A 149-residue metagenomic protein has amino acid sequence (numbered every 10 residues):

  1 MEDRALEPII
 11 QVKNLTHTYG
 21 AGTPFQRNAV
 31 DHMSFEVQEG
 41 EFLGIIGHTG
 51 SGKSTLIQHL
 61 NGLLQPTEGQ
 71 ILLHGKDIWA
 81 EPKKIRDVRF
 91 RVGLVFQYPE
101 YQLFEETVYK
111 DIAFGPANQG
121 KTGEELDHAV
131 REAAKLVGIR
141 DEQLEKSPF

Functional and structural regions predicted by a protein language model:
E2-I9, T18-H32, E81-K84, G123: A short, flexible loop at the N-terminus of ABC-type nucleotide-binding domains that lies
A21, Q70-D87: ABC ATPase NBD Q-loop/coupling interface
G44, R86-F96, E106, A113: ABC nucleotide-binding domain signature
I46-H48: The feature captures the beta-strand-to-loop junction immediately N-terminal to the Walker
N61: Helix-to-loop junction immediately C-terminal to a conserved catalytic motif
E100, Y109-N118, D127, R131: Short helical segment in ABC ATPase nucleotide-binding domains corresponding to the A-loop/adjacent helical element
E124-Q143: Conserved ABC ATPase "signature" region
